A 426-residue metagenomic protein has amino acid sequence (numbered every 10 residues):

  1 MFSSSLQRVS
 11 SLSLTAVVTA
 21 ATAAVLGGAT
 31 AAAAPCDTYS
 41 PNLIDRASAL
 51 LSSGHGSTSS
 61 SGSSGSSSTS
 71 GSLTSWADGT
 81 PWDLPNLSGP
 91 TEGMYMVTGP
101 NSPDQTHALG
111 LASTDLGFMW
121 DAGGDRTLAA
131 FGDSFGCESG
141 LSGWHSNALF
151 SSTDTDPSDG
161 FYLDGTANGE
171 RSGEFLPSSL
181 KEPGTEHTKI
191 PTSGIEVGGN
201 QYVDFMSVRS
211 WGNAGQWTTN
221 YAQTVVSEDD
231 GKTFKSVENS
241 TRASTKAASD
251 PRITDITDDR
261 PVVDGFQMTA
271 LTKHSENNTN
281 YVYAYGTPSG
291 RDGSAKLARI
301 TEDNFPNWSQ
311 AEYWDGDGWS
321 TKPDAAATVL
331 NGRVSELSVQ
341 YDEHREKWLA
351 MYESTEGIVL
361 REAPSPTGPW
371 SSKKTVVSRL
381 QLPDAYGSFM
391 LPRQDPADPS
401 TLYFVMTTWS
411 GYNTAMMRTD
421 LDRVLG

Functional and structural regions predicted by a protein language model:
M1-A34: Secretory targeting and sorting signals
A34-G56, G62-S207: N-terminal regions that are enriched for targeting/export leaders and immediately downstream pro/stem segments
D78, W82-T106, L163-G165, G169-K181 (+3 more regions): Blade-edge beta-strand/turn elements of extracellular beta-propeller and related beta-sheet repeat scaffolds
A108-L109, P369-D395: Conserved blade-ending motifs and adjacent loop-strand segments that build the rim/top face of beta-propeller domains
W120-A122, R126-E138, I190-G215, Q267-G290 (+5 more regions): Hydrophobic core segments of beta-strands in well-ordered, beta-rich domains
S142-D164, Q216-K232, A295-D303, V359-P366 (+1 more regions): Beta-propeller blade signature
L330-G368: Loop/turn-rich, solvent-exposed surfaces of beta-rich toroidal or solenoidal domains
S388-G426: Blade-level signature of beta-propeller repeat domains, shared across WD40, Kelch, NHL, RCC1 and BNR/Asp-box propellers
